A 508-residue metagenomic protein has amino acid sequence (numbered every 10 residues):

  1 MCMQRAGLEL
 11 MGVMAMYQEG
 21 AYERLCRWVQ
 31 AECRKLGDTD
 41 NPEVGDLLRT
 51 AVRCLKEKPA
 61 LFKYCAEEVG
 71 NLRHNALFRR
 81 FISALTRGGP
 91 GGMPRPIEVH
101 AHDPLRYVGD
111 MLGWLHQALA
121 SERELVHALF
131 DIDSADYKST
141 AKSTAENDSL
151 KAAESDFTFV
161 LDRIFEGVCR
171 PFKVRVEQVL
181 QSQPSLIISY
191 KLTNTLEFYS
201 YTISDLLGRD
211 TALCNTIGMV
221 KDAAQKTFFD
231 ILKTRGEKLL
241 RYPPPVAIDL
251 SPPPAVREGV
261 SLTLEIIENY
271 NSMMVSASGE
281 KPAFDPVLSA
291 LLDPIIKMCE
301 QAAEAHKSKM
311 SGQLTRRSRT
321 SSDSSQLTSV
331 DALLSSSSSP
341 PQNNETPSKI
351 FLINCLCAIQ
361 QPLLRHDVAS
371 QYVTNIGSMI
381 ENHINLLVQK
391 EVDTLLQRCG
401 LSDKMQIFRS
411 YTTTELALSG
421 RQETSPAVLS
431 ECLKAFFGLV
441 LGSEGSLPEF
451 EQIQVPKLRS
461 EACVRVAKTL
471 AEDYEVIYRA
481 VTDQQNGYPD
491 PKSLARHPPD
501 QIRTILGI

Functional and structural regions predicted by a protein language model:
M1-P59: Long amphipathic alpha-helical scaffold regions
Q4-R5, L85-E98, P245, D249 (+1 more regions): Short linear, low-complexity motifs centered on an aromatic residue
E23, Q30, K56, K63 (+9 more regions): Extended heptad-repeat coiled-coil alpha-helical scaffolds of eukaryotic proteins
G45-A60, T86, G92-I97, N375-G377: Short linear interaction motifs
R80-D367, Q371, R459-D490, P498: Extended alpha-helical solenoid scaffold regions that build the rod-like backbones of large eukaryotic assemblies
L333, S337-P347, F351, A358-N382 (+2 more regions): Extended, charged coiled-coil "stalk/tether" helices of large eukaryotic trafficking and scaffold proteins, i.e.
